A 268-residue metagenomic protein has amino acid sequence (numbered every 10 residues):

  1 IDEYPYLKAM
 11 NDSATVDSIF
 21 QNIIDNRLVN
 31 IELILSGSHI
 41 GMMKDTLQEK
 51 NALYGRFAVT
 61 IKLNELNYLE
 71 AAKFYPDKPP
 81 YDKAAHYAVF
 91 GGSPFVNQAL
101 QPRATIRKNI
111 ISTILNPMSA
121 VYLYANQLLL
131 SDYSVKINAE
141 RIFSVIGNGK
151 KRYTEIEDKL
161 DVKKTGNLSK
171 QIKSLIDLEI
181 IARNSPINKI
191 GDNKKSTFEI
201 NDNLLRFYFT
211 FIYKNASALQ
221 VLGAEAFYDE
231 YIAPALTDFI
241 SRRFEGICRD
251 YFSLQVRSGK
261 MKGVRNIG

Functional and structural regions predicted by a protein language model:
I1-Y231: Phosphate-binding site recognition
F227-G268: Acidic-basic catalytic patches of nuclease active cores, encompassing PD-(D/E)XK and other metal-cofactor nuclease
